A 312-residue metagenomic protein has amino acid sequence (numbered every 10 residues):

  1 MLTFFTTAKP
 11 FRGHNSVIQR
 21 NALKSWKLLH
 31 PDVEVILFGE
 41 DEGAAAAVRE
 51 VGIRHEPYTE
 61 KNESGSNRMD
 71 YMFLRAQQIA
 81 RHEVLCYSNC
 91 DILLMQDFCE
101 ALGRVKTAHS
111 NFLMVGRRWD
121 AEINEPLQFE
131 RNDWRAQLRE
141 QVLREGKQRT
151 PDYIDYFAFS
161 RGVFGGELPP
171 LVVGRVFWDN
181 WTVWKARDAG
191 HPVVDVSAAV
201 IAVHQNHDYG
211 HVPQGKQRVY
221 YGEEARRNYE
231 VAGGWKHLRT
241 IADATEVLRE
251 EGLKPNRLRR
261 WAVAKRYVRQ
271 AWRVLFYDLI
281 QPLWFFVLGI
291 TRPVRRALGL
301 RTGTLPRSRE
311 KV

Functional and structural regions predicted by a protein language model:
M1-A8, L171-V312: C-terminal catalytic/acceptor-binding lobe
M1-L23: N-proximal low-complexity "stem/linker" segments adjacent to membrane-targeting elements
G13-N15, E42-A47, E122-E125: Short, charged/polar "capping" segments at the starts of alpha-helices and the immediately preceding loops
R20-V33: Short, acidic, metal-binding catalytic loop of nucleotide-sugar glycosyltransferases
K27, R49, R187: Anion (oxyanion) recognition and catalysis
V33-E40, M114-V115: Short, hydrophobic beta-strand segments that form beta-sheet elements in well-ordered domains
L37-S88, M95-D97: Active-site-proximal specificity loops/subdomain of glycosyltransferases
Q77, L93-W184: Conserved catalytic core of nucleotide-sugar-dependent glycosyltransferases
